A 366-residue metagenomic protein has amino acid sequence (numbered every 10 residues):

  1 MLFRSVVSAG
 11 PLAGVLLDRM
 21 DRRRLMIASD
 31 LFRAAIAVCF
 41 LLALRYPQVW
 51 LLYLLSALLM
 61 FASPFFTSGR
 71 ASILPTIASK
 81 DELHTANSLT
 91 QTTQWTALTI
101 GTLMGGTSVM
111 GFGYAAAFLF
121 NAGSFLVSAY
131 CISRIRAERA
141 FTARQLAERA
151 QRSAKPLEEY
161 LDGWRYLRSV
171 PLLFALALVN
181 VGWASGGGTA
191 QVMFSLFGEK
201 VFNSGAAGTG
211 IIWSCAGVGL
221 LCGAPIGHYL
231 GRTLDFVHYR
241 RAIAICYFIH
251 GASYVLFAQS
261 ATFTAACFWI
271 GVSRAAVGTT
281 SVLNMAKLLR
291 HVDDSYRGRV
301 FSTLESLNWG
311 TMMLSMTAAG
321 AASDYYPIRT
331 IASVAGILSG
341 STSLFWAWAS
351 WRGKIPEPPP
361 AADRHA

Functional and structural regions predicted by a protein language model:
M1-A366: Alpha-helical transmembrane-bundle signature of multi-pass membrane transport and export proteins
